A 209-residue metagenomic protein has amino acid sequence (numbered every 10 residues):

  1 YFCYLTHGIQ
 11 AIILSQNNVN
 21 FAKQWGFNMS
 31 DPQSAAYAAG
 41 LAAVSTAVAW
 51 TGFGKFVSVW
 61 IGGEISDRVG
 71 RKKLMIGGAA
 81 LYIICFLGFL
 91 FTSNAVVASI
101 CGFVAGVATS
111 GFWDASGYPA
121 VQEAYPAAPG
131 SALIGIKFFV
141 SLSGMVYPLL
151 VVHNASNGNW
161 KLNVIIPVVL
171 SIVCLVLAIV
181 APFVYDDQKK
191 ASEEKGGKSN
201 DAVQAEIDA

Functional and structural regions predicted by a protein language model:
F2-M29, Y147: Extracytoplasmic
I12, T51-W60, M145: Residue-level signature of mid-helix packing/kink "hotspots" within the transmembrane helices of 12-pass Major
S58-G70, A155: Helix-to-loop junctions at the C-terminal end of transmembrane segments in multipass secondary transporters
K73-L87: Structural signature of the two symmetry-related core transmembrane helices
V97-F112: Hydrophobic core of transmembrane alpha-helices in multi-pass small-molecule transporters, especially MFS/SLC-type
G111-Y125: Intracellular juxtamembrane helix-capping segments at the cytosolic ends of symmetry-related transmembrane helices
A128-L149: Glycine-rich segments within core transmembrane alpha-helices of 12-TM secondary carriers
L162-V180: Symmetry-related core transmembrane helices of the 12-TM Major Facilitator Superfamily/SLC fold
